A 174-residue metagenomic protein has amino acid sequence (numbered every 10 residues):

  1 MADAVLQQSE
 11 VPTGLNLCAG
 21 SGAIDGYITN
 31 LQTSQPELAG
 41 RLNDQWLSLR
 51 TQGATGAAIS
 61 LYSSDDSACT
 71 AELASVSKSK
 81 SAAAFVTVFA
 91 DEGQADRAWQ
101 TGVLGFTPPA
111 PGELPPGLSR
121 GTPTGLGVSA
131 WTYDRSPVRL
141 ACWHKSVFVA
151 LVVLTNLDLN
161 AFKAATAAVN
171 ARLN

Functional and structural regions predicted by a protein language model:
M1-E72, K163-R172: N-terminal "mature-domain start" segment
D3, V76, T87-A90, L157-A161: Extracytoplasmic/periplasmic, Sec-exported soluble proteins
G20, E92-L140: Short Gly/Thr-rich strand-loop-strand
D25-P36, P123-L140, H144-V147: Short, intrinsically disordered low-complexity segments
G56-W99: A short acidic-to-branched-hydrophobic micro-motif
A83-A84, W143-N156: Short, well-ordered beta-strand elements
A90-Q94, S136-P137, F148, N156-L159: Solvent-exposed loop/turn segments at secondary-structure junctions within structured extracellular/periplasmic domains
A150-N174: Surface-exposed amphipathic alpha-helical segments
